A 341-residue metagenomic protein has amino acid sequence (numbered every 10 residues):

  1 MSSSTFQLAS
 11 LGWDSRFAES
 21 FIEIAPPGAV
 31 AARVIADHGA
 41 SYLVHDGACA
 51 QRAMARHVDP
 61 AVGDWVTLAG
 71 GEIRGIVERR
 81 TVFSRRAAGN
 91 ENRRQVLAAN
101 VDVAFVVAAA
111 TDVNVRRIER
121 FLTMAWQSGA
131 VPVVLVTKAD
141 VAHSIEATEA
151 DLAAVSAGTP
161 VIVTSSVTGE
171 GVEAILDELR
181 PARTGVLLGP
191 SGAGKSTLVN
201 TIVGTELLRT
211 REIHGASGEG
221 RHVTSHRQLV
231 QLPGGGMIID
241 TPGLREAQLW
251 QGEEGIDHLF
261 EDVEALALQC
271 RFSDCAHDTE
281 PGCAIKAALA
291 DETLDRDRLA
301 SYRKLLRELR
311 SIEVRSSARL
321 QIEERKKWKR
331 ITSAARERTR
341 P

Functional and structural regions predicted by a protein language model:
M1-F6, G28, P60-W65, A69-V103 (+5 more regions): Helix-rich effector regions associated with P-loop NTPase G domains
M1-P27: Short boundary/loop segments of OB/S1/cold-shock single-stranded nucleic-acid-binding domains
P27-H38, V66: Structural detector for short beta-strands of small beta-barrel domains
A40-V44: Short aromatic-glycine-enriched beta-strand elements
G47-V62: Beta-strand/loop nucleic-acid-binding surfaces
R116-Q127: Histidine-anchored nucleotide/phosphate-binding helix
V131, K138-A193: Canonical P-loop GTPase G-domain recognition
K195-R211: A conserved segment at the C-terminal end of the G1
